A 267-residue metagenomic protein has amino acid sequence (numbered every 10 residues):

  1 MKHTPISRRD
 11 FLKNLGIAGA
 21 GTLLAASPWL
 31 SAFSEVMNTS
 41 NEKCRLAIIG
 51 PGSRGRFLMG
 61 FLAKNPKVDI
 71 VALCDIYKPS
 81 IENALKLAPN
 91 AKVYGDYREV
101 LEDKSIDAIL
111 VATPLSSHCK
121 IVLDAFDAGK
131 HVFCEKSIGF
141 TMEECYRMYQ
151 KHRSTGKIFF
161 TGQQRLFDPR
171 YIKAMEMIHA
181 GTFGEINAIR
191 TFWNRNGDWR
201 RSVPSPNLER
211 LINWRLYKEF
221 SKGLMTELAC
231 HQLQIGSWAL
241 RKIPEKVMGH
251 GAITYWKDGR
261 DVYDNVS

Functional and structural regions predicted by a protein language model:
M1-G19: N-terminal secretory signal peptides and thylakoid transit peptides that target proteins across membranes
L15-A88, D168, G236: N-terminal Rossmann-like dinucleotide-binding module
G50, S154-T161, R165-R260: Predominantly a Rossmann-like dinucleotide-binding segment in NAD(P)-dependent oxidoreductases
R56, C119, C230: Residues forming the Rossmann-fold NAD(P)(H) cofactor-binding site
K92-D96: Conserved SAM-binding strand-loop segment of SAM-dependent methyltransferases
I109-L110: N-terminal Rossmann-like NAD(P) cofactor-binding module of classical short-chain dehydrogenase/reductase
P114-L115, C119-F167, G181: Beta-strand-loop-alpha-helix segment that lines the small-molecule cofactor/substrate pocket of alpha/beta enzymes
